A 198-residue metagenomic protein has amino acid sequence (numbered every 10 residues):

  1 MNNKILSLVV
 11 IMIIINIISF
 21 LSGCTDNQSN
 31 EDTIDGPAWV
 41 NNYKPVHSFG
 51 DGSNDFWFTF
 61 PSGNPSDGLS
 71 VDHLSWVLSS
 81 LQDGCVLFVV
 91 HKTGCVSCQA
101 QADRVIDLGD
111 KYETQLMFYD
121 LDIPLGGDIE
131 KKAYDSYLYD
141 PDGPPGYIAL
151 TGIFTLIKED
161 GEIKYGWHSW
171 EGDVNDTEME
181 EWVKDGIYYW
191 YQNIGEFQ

Functional and structural regions predicted by a protein language model:
M1-E31: Secretory targeting signatures
D26-W76: N-terminal "domain-start" segment that seeds a small globular fold
D67-V71, V90, E113-K132: Thiol-based oxidoreductase modules, predominantly thioredoxin-like and allied folds used for disulfide exchange
H73-V77, S97-Y112: Typically the conserved alpha-helix immediately C-terminal to a functionally engaged Cys/Sec in thioredoxin-like
W76-G94: Short active-site neighborhood of thiol/selenol oxidoreductases, capturing the structured segment around
Q82-F88, E113-Y119, Y147-A149, Y189-W190: Loop/turn elements at helix/coil->beta-strand transitions in domains of secreted/extracellular proteins
D103-I106, P124-W167: Structural alpha/beta surface segment adjacent to cysteine/selenocysteine redox centers across thiol/disulfide enzymes
P145-Q198: Non-catalytic, surface beta->alpha helical segment in thiol-disulfide oxidoreductase systems
